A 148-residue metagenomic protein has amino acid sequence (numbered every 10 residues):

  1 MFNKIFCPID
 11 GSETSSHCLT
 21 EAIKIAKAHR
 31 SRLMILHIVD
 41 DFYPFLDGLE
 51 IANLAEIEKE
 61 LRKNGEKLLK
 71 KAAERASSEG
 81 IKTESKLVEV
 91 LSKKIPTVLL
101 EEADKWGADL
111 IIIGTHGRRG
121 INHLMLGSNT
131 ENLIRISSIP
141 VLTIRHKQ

Functional and structural regions predicted by a protein language model:
N3-A52, R75-S77, E84: Small/aliphatic-rich secondary-structure junction motif
C18, F45-D47, P96-V98, H123-M125: Short, well-ordered secondary-structure micro-motifs
A22, A72, L99, L133: Aromatic/hydrophobic pocket-lining residues that form π-stacking "cages" and hydrophobic walls in ligand
K24, D104-Q148: Gly/Ser-rich helix-loop-strand patches that form or flank binding pockets for ribonucleotide-derived cofactors
S31-R32, I81, A108, I139: Short glycine/serine/threonine/alanine-rich loop segments
H37, L87-E89, R145: Residue-level recognition of beta-strand->loop/alpha-helix junctions
N53-K67: A short acidic, glycine-rich active-site loop that binds or catalyzes chemistry on phosphate/adenosine moieties
E74-I111: Structural beta-alpha unit
